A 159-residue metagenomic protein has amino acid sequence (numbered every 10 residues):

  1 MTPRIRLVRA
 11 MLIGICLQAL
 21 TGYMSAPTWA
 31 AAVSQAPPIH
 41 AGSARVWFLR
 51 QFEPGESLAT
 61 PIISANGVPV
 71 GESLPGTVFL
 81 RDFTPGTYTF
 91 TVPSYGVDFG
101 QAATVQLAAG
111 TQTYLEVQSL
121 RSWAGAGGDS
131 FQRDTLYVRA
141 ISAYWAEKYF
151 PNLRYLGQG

Functional and structural regions predicted by a protein language model:
M1-I5: N-terminal secretory signal peptides that target proteins for export/translocation
A10-G22: Bacterial N-terminal signal peptides
G22-G159: Short loop/turn and low-complexity linker motifs enriched in small/turn-promoting residues
